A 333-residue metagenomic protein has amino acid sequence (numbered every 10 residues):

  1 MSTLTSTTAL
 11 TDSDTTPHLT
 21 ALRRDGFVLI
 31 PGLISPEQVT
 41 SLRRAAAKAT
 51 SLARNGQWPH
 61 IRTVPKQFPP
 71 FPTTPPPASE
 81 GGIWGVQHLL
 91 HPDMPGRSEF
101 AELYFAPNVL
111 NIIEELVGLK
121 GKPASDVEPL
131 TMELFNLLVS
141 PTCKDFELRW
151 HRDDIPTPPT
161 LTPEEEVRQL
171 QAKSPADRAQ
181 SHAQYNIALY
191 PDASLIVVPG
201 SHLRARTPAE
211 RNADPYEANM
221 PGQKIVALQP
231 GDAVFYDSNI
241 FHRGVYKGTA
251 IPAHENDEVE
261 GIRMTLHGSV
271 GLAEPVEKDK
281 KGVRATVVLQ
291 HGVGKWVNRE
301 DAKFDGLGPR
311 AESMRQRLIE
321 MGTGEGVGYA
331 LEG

Functional and structural regions predicted by a protein language model:
S2-R24, P31-T162: Non-heme Fe(II)-dependent double-stranded beta-helix
F27, M132-L134, Q180-Q184, D192 (+3 more regions): Extracellular structured ligand-interaction cores
L33, N239-I240: Short, surface-exposed secondary-structure boundary micro-motifs
E37, H202-A205, H242: Short, surface-exposed beta-strand-loop junctions and turns on beta-sheet-rich folds
K144-A227, E277-K280: Catalytic core of non-heme Fe(II) oxygenases with the double-stranded beta-helix
I240-G333: Non-heme Fe(II)/2-oxoglutarate
